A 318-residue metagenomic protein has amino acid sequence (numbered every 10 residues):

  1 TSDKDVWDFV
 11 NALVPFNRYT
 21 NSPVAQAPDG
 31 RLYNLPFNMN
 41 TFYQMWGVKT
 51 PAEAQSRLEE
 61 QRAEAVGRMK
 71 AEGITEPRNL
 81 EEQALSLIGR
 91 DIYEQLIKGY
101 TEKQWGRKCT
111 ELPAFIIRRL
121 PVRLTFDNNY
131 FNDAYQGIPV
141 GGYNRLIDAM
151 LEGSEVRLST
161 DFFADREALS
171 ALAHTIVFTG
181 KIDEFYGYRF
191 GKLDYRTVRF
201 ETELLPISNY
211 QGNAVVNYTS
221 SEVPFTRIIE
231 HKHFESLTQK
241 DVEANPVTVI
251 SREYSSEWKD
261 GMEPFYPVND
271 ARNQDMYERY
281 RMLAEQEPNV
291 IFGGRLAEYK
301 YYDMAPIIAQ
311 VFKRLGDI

Functional and structural regions predicted by a protein language model:
T1-Y33: N-terminal FAD cofactor-binding segment of flavoenzymes
K4, D161-F163, K232-H233: Short beta->alpha connector loops
A12-L13, G153, L172, Q286-E287: Structured helix-beta-strand junction loops
P15, V24, D148, A168 (+2 more regions): Short secondary-structure boundary/capping segments
N17, E155-S159, I291: General small-molecule cofactor/ligand-binding pocket signal
A25-T175, T179, D183-Y186: Active-site/ligand-binding neighborhood in enzyme catalytic cores
E184-I318: C-terminal segments that line or cap access tunnels to active or ligand-binding sites in enzymes and enzyme-associated
